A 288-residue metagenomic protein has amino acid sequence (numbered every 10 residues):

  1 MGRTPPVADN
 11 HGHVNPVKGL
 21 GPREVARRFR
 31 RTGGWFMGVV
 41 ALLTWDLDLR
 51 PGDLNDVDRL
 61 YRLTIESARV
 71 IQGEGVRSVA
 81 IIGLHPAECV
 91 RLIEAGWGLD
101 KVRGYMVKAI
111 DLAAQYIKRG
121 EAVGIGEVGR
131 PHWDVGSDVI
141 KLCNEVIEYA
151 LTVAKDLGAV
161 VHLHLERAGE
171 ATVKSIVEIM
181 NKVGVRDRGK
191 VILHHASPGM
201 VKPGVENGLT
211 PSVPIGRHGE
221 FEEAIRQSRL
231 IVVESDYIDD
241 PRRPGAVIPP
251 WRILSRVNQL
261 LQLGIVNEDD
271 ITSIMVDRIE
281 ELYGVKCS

Functional and structural regions predicted by a protein language model:
G2, A26-G33, T64-V79, I110-V123 (+4 more regions): Acidic (Asp/Glu)-rich catalytic clusters
P6-V17, E24-R59, G73-E88, V123-G124 (+1 more regions): Divalent metal-dependent hydrolysis catalytic cores, especially in the metallo-beta-lactamase
H11, I125-E127, A154, D236 (+1 more regions): Conserved, mostly hydrophobic/aromatic
V14, L43-T44, L84-E88, G129-H132 (+4 more regions): Active-site-proximal loop/turn and secondary-structure-junction residues that shape catalytic pockets, frequently
D53-T152, T210: Active-site gating/metal-coordination segments in enzymes
A114-P198: Divalent metal-binding pocket/active-site signature
H164, R229-V247: Short acidic/histidine-rich active-site segments
L254-S288: Mid-to-C-terminal alpha-helical segments outside catalytic/metal-binding sites
